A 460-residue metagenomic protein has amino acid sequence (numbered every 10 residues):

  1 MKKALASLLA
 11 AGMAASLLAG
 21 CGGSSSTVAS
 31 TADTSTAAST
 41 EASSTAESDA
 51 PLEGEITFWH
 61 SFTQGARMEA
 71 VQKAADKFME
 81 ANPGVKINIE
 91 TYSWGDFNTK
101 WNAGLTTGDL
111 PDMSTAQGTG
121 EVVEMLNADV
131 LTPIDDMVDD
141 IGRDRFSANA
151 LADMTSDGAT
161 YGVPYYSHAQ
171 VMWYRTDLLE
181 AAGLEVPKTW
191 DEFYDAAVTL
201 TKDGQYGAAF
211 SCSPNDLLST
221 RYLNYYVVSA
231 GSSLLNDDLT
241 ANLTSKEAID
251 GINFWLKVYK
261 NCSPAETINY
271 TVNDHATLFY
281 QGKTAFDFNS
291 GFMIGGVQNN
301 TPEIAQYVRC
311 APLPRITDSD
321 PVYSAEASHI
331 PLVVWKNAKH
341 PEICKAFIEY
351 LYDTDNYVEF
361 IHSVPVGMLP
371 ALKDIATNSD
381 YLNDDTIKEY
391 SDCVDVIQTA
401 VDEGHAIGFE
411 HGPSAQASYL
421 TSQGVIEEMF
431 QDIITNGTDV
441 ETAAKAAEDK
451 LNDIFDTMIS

Functional and structural regions predicted by a protein language model:
M1-T57, E80, D384, T442-K445 (+1 more regions): Short, low-complexity disordered leader/linker segments with a strong preference for bacterial N-terminal type II
S48-A50, Q117-Q170, E185, Y194 (+5 more regions): Hinge/lid segment of periplasmic solute-binding proteins
P51-T63, V85-E90, D112-M113, A208: Short, well-ordered beta-strand elements
Q64-K86, V425-I426: Short, polar/charged alpha-helical segment
K77-F146, D153, D177-K188, A276-L278 (+2 more regions): Extracytoplasmic "Venus flytrap"/periplasmic binding protein-like
D112, I141-L178, G207, N224 (+2 more regions): A structural signal for short loop-to-beta-strand junctions that line the ligand-binding cleft of periplasmic/secreted
V123-E124, M293-I304, T317-G424: C-terminal lobe and pocket-closing loops of periplasmic/extracytoplasmic Venus-flytrap solute-binding proteins
A197-L200, T240-I268, L313: Glycine-centered hinge/linker elements that transmit conformational signals in sensory and ligand-binding systems
